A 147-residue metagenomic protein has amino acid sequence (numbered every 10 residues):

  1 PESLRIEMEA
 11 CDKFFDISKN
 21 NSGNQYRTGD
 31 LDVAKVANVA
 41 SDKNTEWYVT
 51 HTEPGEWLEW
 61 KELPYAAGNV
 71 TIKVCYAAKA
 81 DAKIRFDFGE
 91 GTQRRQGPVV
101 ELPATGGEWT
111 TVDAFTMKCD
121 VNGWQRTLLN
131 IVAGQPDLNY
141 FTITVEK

Functional and structural regions predicted by a protein language model:
P1-K147: Extracytoplasmic
